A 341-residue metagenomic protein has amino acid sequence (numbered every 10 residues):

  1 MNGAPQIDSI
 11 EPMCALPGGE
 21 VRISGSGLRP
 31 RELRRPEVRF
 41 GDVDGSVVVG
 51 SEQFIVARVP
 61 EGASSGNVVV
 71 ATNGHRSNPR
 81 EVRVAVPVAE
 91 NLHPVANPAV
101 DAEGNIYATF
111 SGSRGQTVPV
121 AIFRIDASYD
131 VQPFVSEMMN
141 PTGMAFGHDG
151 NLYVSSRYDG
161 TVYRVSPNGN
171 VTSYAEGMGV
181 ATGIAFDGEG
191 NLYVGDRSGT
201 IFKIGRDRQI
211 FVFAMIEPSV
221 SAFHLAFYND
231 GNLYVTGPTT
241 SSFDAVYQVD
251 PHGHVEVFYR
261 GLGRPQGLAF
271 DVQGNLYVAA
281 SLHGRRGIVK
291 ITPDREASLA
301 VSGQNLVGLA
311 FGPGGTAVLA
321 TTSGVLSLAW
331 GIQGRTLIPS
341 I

Functional and structural regions predicted by a protein language model:
M1-Y107, P119: Ser/Thr/Pro-rich low-complexity tracts
V84-E90, Y129-V135, G169-A175, Q209-M215 (+2 more regions): A short beta-strand motif characteristic of beta-propeller blades
N91-G104, T109-G112, P119-V120, E137-D149 (+7 more regions): Beta-rich, blade/repeat-based domains predominating in secreted/periplasmic proteins but also intracellular
T117-I122, Y129, G160, G169 (+7 more regions): Repetitive beta-architecture junctions, highlighting loop-to-beta-strand starts across blade-like repeats
A121-F123, A145, Y163, F202 (+3 more regions): Conserved hydrophobic/aromatic positions in well-ordered beta-strands
I125-D130, V165-N170, I204-Q209, V249-H254 (+2 more regions): Short loop/turn segments that connect beta-strands within beta-propeller blades
S298, T322-I341: Flexible, glycine-rich linker and terminal segments associated with outer-membrane beta-barrel/transport systems
